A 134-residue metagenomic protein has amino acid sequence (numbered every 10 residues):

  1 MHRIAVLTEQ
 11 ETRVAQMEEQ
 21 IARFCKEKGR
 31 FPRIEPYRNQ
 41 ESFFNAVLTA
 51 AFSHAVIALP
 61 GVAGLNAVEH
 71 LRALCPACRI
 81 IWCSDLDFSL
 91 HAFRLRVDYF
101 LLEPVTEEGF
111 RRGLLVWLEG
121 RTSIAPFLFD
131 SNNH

Functional and structural regions predicted by a protein language model:
M1-A5, E9, A15-E18, I124-H134: Non-catalytic signal-transmission and effector/linker regions of two-component phosphorelay proteins
E11-E35: Two-component/phosphorelay signaling modules centered on CheY-like receiver
P36-S53: Acidic, metal-coordinating helix/loop segments flanking the phosphotransfer/catalytic sites of two-component signaling
V56-I57, A77-D87: A short, hydrophobic beta-strand element within the central beta-sheet of small alpha/beta folds
A63-A77: Short amphipathic alpha-helix used as the core "switch/output" element in two-component signaling
E103: A Lys-centered signature of the CheY-like receiver
E107, R111-H134: CheY-like receiver
